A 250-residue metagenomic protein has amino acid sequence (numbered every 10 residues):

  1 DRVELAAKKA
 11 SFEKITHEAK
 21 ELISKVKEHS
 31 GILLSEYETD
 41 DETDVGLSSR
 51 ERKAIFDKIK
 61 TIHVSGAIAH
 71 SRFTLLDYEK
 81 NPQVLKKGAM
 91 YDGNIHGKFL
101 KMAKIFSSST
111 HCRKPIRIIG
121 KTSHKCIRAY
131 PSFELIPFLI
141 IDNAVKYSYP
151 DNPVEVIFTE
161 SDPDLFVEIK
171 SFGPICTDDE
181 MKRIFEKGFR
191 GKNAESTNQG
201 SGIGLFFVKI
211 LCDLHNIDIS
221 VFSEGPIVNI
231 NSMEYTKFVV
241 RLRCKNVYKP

Functional and structural regions predicted by a protein language model:
E21-R113: Conserved DHp (HisKA) dimerization/phosphotransfer helix of two-component histidine kinases, i.e., the long coiled-coil
I140-V145: Short helix-loop "hinge" at the ATP-lid/N-box region of the Bergerat-fold HATPase_c
D151-P163: Short beta-strand/loop element within the Bergerat-fold HATPase_c
C176-G188: Short conserved segment of the HATPase_c
F189-Q199: Glycine-rich ATP-lid/hinge loop adjacent to the conserved G-boxes
T197-K209: Glycine-rich phosphate-binding loop
F207-I217: Conserved glycine-/histidine-rich ATP-lid loop and adjacent helix of the Bergerat-fold HATPase_c
N216-N231: Glycine-rich ATP-binding loops of the HATPase_c
